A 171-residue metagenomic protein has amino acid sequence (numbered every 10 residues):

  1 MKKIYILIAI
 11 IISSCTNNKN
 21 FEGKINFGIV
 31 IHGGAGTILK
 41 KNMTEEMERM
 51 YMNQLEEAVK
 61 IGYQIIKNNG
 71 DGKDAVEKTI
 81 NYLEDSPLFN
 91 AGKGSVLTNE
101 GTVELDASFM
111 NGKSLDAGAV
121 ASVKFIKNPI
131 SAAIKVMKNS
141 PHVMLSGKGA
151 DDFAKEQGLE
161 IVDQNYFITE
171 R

Functional and structural regions predicted by a protein language model:
M1-K24: Bacterial Sec-dependent N-terminal signal peptides
K19-R171: Alpha/propeptide regions of enzymes that mature by internal proteolysis
